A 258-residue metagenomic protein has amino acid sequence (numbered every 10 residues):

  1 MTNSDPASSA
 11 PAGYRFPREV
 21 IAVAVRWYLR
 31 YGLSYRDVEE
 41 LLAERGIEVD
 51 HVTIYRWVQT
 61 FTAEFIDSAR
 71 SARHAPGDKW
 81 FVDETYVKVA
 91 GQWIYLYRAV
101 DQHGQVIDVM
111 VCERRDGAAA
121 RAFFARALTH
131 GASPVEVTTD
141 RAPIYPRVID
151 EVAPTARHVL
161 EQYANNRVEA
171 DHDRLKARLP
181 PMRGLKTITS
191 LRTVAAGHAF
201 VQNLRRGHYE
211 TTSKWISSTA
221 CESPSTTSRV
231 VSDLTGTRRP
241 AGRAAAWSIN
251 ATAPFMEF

Functional and structural regions predicted by a protein language model:
M1-L29, G46-D50, Y55, A75-W80 (+1 more regions): Basic, short loop/linker segments at the boundary and entry of helix-turn-helix/winged-helix-like folds
A24, V38, I54, D83 (+7 more regions): Mobile genetic element proteins and their domesticated derivatives, centered on retroelements and DNA transposons
S34-I47: DNA-recognition alpha helix
R56-P76: Short, basic alpha-helical nucleic acid-contact segments in DNA-binding proteins and DNA transaction factors
T60, V109-H130: Active-site beta-loop-alpha junctions of metal-dependent nucleic acid enzymes, especially the RNase H-like/DDE
R141-A199, N203, G207: Helix-centered, glycine/charged polyanion-binding patches within enzymatic domains that contact phosphate-containing
P181, S190-R238, G242-R243: C-terminal domain-tail junction helix/linker
R238-R243, W247-F258: Low-acidity, Ser/Thr- and Arg-rich intrinsically disordered low-complexity segments
